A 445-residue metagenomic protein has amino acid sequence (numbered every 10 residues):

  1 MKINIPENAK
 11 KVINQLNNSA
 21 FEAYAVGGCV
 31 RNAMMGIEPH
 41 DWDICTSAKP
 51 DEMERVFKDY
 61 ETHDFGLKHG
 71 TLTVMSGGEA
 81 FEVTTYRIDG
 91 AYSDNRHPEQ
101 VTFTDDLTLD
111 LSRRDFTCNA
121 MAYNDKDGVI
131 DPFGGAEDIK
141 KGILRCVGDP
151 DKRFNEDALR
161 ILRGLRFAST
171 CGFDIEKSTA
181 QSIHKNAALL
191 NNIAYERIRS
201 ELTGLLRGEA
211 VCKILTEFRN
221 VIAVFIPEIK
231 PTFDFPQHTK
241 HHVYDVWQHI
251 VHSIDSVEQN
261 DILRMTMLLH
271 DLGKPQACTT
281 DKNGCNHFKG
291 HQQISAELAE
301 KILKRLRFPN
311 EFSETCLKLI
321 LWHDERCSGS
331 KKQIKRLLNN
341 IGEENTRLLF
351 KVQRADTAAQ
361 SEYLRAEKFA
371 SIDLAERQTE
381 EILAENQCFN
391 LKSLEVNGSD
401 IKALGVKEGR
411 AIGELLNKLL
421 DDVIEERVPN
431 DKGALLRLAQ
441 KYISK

Functional and structural regions predicted by a protein language model:
M1-K445: Catalytic cores of the polymerase beta-like nucleotidyltransferase superfamily and closely associated nucleotide
